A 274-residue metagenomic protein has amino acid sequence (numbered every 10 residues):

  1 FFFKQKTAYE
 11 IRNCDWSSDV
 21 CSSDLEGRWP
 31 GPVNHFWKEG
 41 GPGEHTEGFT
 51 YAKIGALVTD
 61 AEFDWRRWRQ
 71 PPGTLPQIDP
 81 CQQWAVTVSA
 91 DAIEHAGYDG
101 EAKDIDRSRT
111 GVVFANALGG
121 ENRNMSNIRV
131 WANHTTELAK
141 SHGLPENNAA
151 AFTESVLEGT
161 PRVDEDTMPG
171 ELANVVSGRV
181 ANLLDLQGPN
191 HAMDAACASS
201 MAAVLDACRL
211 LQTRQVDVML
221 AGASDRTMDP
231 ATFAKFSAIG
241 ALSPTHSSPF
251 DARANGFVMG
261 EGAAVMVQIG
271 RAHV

Functional and structural regions predicted by a protein language model:
K6-W16, V20-S22, H273: Short, small-residue-biased leader/transition segments that mark boundaries at the very start of proteins
T7, L75, A263-V265: Generic N-terminal initiation segments characterized by hydrophobic and/or small/turn-forming residues
A8, G97-D99, N255, G270-R271: Short beta-turn/strand-loop junction motif enriched in small, turn-promoting residues
Y9-I11, M193, L205, G260: Residue-level micro-sites within transmembrane alpha helices that shape and flank functional polar/acidic positions
S17-R253: Cys-dependent condensing catalytic cores that perform Claisen condensation/acyl-transfer in fatty-acid/polyketide
T213, A254-R271: Channel- or pocket-lining gating/hinge segments that regulate access to a cavity or pore
